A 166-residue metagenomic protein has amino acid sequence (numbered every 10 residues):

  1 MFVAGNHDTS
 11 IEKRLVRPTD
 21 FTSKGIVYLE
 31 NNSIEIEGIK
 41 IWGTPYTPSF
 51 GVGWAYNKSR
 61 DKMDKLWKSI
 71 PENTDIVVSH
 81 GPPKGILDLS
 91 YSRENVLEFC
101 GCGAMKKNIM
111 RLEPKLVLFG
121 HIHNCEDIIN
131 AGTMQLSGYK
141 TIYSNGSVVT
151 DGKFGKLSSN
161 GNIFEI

Functional and structural regions predicted by a protein language model:
M1-A104, V148: Conserved catalytic scaffold of divalent metal-dependent phosphoesterases
G5, G120-H121: Active-site glycine-centered loops adjacent to acidic/histidine catalytic or metal-binding residues that shape
V16, A55-N57, S90-R93, H121 (+3 more regions): Generic preference for flexible, low-structure residues
S33-E37, K107-L112, L116, H123-I166: Binuclear metal-dependent phosphoesterase catalytic core
